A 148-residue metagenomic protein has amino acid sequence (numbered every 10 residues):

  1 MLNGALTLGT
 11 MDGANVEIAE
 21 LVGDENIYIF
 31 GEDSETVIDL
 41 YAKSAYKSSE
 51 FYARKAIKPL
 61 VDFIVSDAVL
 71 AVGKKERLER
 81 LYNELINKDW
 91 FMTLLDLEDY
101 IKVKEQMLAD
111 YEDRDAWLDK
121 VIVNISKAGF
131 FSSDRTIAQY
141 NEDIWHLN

Functional and structural regions predicted by a protein language model:
M1-V121, I125-F130, R135, Q139-N148: Catalytic binding pocket for nucleotide-activated donors in carbohydrate/polymer assembly enzymes
